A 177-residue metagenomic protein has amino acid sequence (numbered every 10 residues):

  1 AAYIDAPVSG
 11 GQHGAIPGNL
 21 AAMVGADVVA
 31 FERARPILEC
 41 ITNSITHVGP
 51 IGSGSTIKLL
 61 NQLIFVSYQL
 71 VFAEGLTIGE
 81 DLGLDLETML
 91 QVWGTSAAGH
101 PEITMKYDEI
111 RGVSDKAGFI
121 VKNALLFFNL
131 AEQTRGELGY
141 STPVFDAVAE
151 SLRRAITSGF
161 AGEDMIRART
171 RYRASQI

Functional and structural regions predicted by a protein language model:
A1-Q62, V66: Rossmann-fold dinucleotide-binding core
A34, T42-N43, Q133, S175-I177: Unusually extended, aromatic-enriched hydrophobic runs near protein termini
S53-S175: Helical "substrate-binding/catalytic lid" subdomain of Rossmann-like NAD(P)-dependent dehydrogenases/reductases
